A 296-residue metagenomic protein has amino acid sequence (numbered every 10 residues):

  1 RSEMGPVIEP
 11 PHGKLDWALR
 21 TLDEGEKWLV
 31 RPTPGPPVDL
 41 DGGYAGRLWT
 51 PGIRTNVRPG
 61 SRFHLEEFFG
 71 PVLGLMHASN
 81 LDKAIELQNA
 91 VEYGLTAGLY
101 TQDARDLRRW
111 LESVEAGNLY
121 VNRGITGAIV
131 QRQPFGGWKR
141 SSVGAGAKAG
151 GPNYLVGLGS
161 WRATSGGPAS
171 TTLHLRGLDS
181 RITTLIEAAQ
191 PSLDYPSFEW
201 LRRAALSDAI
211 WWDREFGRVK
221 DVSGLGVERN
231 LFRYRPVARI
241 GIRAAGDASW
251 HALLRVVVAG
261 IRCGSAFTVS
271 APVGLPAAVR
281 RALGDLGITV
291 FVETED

Functional and structural regions predicted by a protein language model:
S2-E3, R235: Short Gly/Ser/Thr- and Asp/Glu-enriched loop/turn motifs at secondary-structure junctions
E3-G13, G98-Q102, A271: Conserved short loop/turn motifs at secondary-structure junctions
G5, E9-P10, R31-P36, T50 (+1 more regions): Intrinsic-disorder/low-complexity coil detector
E9-H12, V222, D247: Residue-level marker of alpha-helix boundaries and capping positions
P10-W17, G150, G177: Soluble or luminal CAZymes and related metallo-dependent hydrolases
D16-V30: Long, low-complexity segments enriched in small/aliphatic residues
K27-R47: Conserved PLP cofactor-binding pocket of PLP-dependent enzymes
D41-R218, L225-D296: Conserved C-terminal structural/oligomerization subdomain of aldehyde/semialdehyde dehydrogenase
